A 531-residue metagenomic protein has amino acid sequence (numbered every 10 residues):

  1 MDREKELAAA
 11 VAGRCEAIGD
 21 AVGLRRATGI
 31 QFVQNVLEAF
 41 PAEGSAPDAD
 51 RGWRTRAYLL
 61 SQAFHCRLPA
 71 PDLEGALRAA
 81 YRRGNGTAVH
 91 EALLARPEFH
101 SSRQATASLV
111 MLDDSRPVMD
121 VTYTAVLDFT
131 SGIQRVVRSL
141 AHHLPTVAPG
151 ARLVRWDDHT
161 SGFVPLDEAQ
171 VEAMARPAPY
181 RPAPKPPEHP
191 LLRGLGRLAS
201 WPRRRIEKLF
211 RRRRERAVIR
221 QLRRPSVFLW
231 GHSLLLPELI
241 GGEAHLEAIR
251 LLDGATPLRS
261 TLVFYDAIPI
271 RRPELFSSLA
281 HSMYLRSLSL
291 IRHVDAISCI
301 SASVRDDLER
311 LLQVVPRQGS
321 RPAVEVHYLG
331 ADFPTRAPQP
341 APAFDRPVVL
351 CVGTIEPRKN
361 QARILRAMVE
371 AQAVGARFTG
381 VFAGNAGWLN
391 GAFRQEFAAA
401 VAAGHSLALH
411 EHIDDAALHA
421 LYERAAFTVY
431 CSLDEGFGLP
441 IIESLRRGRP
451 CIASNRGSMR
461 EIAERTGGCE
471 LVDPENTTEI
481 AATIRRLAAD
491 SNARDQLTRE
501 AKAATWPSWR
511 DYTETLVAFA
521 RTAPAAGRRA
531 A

Functional and structural regions predicted by a protein language model:
D2-A531: Carbohydrate transferase catalytic cores enriched for Leloir-type hexosyltransferases
